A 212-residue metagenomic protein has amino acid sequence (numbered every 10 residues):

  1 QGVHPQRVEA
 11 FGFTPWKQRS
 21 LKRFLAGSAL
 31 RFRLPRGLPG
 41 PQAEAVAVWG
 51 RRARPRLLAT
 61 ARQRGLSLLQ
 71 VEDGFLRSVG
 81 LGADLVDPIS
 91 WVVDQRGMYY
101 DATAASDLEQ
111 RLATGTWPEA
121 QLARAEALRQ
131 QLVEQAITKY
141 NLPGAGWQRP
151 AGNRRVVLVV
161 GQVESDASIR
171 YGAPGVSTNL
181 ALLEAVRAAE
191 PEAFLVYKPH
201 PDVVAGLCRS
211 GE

Functional and structural regions predicted by a protein language model:
Q1-E212: Catalytic-core helical/loop segments in enzymes performing group transfer/polymerization on anionic/lipid-linked
